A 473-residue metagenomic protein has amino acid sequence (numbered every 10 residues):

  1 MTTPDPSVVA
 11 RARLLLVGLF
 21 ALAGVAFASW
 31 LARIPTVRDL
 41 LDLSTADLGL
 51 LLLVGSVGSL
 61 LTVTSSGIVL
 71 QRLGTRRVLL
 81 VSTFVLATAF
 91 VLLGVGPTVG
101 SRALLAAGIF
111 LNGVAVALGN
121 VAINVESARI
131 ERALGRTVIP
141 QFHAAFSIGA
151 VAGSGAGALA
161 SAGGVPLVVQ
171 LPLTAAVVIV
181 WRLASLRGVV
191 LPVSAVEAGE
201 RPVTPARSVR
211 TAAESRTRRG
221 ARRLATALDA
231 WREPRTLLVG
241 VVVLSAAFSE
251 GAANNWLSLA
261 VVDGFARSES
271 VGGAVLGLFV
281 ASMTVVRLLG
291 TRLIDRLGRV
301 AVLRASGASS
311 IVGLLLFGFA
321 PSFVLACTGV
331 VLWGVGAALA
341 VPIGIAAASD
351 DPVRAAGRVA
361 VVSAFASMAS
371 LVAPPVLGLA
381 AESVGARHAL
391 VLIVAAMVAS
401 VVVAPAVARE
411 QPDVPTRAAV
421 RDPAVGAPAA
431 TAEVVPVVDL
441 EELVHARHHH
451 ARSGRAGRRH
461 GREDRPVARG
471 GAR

Functional and structural regions predicted by a protein language model:
A21, S101-G119, C327-A338: Hydrophobic core of transmembrane alpha-helices in multi-pass small-molecule transporters, especially MFS/SLC-type
A32-A46, N255-V271: Short amphipathic helix-loop junctions that connect adjacent transmembrane helices in Major Facilitator Superfamily/SLC
V37-R38, V69-L70, L159-G164, V261-V262 (+3 more regions): Interfacial helix-cap and linker-helix signal at transmembrane-aqueous boundaries of multi-pass secondary transporters
T62-T75, S161, V286-R299, A381-E382: Helix-to-loop junctions at the C-terminal end of transmembrane segments in multipass secondary transporters
F84-V99, S309-P321: C-terminal ends and interior cores of transmembrane alpha-helices in multi-pass membrane transporters/permeases
A117-R132, A338-D351: Intracellular juxtamembrane helix-capping segments at the cytosolic ends of symmetry-related transmembrane helices
V168-R187, L390-A406: Symmetry-related core transmembrane helices of the 12-TM Major Facilitator Superfamily/SLC fold
V300-G344: C-terminal transmembrane helical hairpin of 12-TM major facilitator-type secondary transporters
